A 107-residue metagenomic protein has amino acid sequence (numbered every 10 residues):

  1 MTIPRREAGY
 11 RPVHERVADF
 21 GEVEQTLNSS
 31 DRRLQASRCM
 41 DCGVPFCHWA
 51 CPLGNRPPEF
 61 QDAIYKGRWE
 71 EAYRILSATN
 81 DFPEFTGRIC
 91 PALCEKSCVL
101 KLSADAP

Functional and structural regions predicted by a protein language model:
M1-P107: Ferredoxin-type iron-sulfur electron-transfer modules and their immediate structural context
